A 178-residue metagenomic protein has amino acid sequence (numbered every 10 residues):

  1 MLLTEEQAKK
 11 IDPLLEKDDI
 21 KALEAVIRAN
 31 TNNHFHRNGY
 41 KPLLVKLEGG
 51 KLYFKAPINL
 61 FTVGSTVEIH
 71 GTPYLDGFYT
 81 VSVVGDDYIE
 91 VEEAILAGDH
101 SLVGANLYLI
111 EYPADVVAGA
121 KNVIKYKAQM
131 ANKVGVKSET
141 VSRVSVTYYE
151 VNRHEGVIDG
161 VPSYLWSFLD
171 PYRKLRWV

Functional and structural regions predicted by a protein language model:
M1-A118, A131, V157-V178: Conserved short "hinge" loops at termini or chain/domain junctions
I110-G156: Long, low-complexity intrinsically disordered regions
